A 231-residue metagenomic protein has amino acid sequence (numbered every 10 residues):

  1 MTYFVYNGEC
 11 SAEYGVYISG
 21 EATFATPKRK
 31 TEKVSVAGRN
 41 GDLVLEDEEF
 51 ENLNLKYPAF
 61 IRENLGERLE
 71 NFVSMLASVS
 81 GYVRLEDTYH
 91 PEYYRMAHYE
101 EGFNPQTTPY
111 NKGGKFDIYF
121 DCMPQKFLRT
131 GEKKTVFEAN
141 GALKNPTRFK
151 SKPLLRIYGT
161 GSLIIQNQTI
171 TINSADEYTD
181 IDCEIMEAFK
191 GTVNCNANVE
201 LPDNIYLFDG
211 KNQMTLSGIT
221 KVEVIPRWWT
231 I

Functional and structural regions predicted by a protein language model:
M1, L76-Y82, I157-T160: A short, compositionally biased
M1-N54, H90-Q106: Solvent-exposed edge beta-strands and adjacent loop segments that serve as assembly or binding interfaces
T2-Y6, D121-M123, Y206: Mixed-charge, glycine-accented linear interaction segment located at domain edges/termini
V34-V36, D42-N64, K112-K126, N212: Oligomerization/assembly interface segments of phage tail-like spikes and tubes
E49-E51, A77-V79, Y110-G114, T147-F149 (+1 more regions): Solvent-exposed loop and beta-edge segments used for protein-protein assembly and interaction
F60-E101: Short, acidic/charged, Gly/Pro-enriched secondary-structure junctions
R84-K126: Short beta-strand and beta-hairpin "edge-sheet" elements
L128-I231: Intrinsically disordered, low-complexity segments enriched in serine, threonine, and glycine
